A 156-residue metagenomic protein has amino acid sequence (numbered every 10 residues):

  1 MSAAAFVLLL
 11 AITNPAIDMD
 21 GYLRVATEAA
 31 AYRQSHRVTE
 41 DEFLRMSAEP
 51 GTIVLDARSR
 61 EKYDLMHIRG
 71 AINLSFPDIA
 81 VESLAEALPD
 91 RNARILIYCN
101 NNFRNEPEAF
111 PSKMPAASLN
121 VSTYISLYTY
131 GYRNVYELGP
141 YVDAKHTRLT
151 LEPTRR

Functional and structural regions predicted by a protein language model:
S2-R37, D64-L74, I79-R156: Rhodanese-like catalytic fold shared by cysteine-dependent sulfurtransferases and DSP/PTP-type phosphatases
D41-P50: A short acidic-Thr-Gly-centered motif at the start of a beta-strand
E42, R58, S122: Short Gly/charged-rich anion-binding patches and loops
R45, K62-L65: Short, solvent-exposed loop/turn elements at domain surfaces
P50-L55, R91-R94: Short coil/turn segments at beta-strand junctions that form active-site/ligand-binding loops
I53-R58, A71-L74: Short hydrophobic beta-strand that contains or immediately precedes a catalytic carboxylate
R58-S59, N101: Short glycine-rich, polar/acidic loop-and-turn segments at beta strand-coil junctions
